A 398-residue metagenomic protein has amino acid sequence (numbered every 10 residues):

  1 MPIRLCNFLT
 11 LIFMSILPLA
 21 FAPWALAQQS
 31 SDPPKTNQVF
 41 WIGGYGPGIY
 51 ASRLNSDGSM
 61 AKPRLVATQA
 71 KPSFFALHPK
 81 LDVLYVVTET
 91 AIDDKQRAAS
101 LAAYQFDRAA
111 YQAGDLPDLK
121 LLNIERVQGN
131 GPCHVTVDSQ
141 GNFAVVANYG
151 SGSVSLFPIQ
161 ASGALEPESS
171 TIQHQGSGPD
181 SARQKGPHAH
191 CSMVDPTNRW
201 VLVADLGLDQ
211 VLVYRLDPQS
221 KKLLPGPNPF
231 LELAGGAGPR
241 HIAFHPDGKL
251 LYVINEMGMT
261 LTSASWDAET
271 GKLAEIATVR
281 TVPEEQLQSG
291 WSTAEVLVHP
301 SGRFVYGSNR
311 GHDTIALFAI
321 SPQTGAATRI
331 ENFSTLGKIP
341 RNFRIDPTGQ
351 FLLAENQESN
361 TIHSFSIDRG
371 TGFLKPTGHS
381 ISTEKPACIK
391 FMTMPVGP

Functional and structural regions predicted by a protein language model:
D32-L54: An edge-strand/N-cap motif at the start of beta-rich repeat modules
K35, Q69-K80, Q128-S139, F143 (+5 more regions): Beta-rich, blade/repeat-based domains predominating in secreted/periplasmic proteins but also intracellular
G44-Y45, E89-A91, Y149, I159 (+7 more regions): Short loop/turn segments immediately following the C-termini of beta-strands
P47-G48, T90-D94, G150-S153, L208-D209 (+4 more regions): Short glycine/acidic-enriched loop and turn motifs that connect beta-strands
R53-G58, Y104-L116, F157-E166, R215-L223 (+3 more regions): Short loop/turn segments immediately following beta-strands, especially the blade-tip and inter-blade linker loops
A61-A67, K120-E125, G176-A182, G226-E232 (+3 more regions): A short beta-strand motif characteristic of beta-propeller blades
K62-G141: Blade-loop segments of beta-propeller domains
